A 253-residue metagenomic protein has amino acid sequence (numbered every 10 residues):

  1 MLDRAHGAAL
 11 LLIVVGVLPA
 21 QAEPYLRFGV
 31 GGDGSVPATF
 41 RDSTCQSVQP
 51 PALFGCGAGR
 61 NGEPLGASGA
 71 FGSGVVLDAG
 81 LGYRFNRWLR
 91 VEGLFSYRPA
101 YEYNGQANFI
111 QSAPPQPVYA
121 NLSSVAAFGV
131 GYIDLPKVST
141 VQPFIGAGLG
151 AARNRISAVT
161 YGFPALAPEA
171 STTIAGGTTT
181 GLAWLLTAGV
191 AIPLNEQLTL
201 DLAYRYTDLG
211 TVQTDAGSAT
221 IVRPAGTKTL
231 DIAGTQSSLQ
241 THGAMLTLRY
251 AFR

Functional and structural regions predicted by a protein language model:
M1-E23, R253: Cleavable N-terminal export/targeting peptides
E23-R27, S238-R253: Outer-membrane beta-barrel "beta-signal"
P24, W88-V91, S139-V141, E196-L200: Repeated loop/turn-to-beta-strand initiation elements of outer-membrane beta-barrel proteins
F28-G34, G93-Y97, I145-A151, L202-Y206: Transmembrane beta-barrel strands of outer-membrane/channel proteins
S35-G72, S96-A126, A151-G181, L209-G243: Extracellular/periplasm-exposed beta-strand and loop segments of Gram-negative cell-envelope proteins, dominated by
V75-A79, V125-G129, L149, L182-A188 (+1 more regions): Hydrophobic, lipid-facing positions within transmembrane beta-strands of outer-membrane proteins
Y83, I133-L135, V190-I192, Y250-F252: Residue-level signature of outer-membrane beta-barrel architecture
